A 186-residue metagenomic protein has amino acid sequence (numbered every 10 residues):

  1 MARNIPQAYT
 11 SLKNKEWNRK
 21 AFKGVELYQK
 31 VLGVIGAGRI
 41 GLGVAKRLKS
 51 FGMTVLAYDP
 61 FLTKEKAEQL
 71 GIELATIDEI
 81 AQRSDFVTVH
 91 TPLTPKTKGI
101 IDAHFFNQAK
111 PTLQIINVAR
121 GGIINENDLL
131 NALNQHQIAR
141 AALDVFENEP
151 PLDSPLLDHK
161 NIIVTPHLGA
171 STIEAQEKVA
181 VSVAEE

Functional and structural regions predicted by a protein language model:
M1-V31, G43-K46: Phosphate-binding beta-alpha-beta segment of Rossmann-like dinucleotide-binding domains, i.e., the NAD(P)
A37-G38: Glycine-rich Rossmann-fold phosphate-binding loop(s) that bind the pyrophosphate of adenine dinucleotide cofactors
A45, K49, L133-N134: Gly/Ala-rich phosphate-binding loop of Rossmann-like dinucleotide-binding domains, activating on the conserved
K49-E68, N148: NAD(P)-binding Rossmann-fold cofactor-contacting core
E73-I77: Short acidic-hydrophobic, aromatic-tinged amphipathic segments that line or gate anion-handling sites
D78-I100, F106-N117: Rossmann-like NAD(P)-binding element
F105, P111-E186: Rossmann-like dinucleotide-binding domain for NAD(H)/NADP(H)
